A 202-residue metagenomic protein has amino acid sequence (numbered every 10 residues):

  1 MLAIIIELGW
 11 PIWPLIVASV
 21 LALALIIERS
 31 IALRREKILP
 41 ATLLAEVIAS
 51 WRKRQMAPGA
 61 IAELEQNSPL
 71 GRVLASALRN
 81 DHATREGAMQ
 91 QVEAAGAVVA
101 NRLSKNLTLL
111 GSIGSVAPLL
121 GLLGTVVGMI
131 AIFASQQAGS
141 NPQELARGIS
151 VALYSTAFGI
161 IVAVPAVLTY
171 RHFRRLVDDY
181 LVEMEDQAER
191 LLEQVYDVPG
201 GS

Functional and structural regions predicted by a protein language model:
M1-L43: Hydrophobic membrane-targeting segments
A3, A134-R147: Membrane-interfacial hairpin junctions
G9, L23, G59, L74 (+3 more regions): Residue-level signature of catalytic and energy-coupling elements of molecular machines, predominantly ATP/GTP-dependent
I12-L25, G111-P118, G124, V162-A166: Alpha-helical transmembrane segments of integral membrane proteins
K37-L120, V127-G139, L168, H172-S202: Predominantly long cytosolic amphipathic alpha-helical stalk/bundle segments
P118-V127, A152-I160: Mid-bilayer segments of alpha-helical transmembrane spans in multi-pass integral membrane proteins that mediate
Q143, R147-Y170, R174: Pore-lining and gate-forming transmembrane alpha-helices of multi-pass membrane transport proteins
